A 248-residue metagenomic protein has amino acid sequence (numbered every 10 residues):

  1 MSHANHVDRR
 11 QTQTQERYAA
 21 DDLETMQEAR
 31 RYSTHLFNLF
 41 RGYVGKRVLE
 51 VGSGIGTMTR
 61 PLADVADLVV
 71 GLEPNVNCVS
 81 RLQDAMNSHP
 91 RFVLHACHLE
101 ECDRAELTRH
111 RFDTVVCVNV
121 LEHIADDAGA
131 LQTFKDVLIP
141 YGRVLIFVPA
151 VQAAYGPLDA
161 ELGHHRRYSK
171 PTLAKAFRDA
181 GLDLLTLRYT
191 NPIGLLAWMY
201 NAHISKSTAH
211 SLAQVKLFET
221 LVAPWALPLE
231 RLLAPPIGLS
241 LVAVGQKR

Functional and structural regions predicted by a protein language model:
M1-V118, A128-L131, K216, P224 (+1 more regions): Conserved N-terminal segment of class I S-adenosyl-L-methionine
T57, E100, T186-V222, L239-S240: Conserved catalytic loop of SAM-dependent methyltransferase domains
C78, P90, Q152-A154, I193: Feature marks short, surface-exposed loop/turn motifs that line or immediately flank catalytic pockets and channel
N119-H123: A short His-aromatic
A128-R143: A short glycine-rich, Lys/Arg-flanked "PGG" loop and its adjoining helix->strand segment in the class I
V144-R166, K170-R178: Short, glycine-/aromatic-enriched active-site segment of Class I SAM-dependent methyltransferases
A174-T190, T220, K247-R248: A SAM-dependent methyltransferase catalytic signature shared across enzymes that methylate proteins
E230-R248: C-terminal lobe and adjacent flexible extensions of AdoMet/dcAdoMet transferase-like proteins
